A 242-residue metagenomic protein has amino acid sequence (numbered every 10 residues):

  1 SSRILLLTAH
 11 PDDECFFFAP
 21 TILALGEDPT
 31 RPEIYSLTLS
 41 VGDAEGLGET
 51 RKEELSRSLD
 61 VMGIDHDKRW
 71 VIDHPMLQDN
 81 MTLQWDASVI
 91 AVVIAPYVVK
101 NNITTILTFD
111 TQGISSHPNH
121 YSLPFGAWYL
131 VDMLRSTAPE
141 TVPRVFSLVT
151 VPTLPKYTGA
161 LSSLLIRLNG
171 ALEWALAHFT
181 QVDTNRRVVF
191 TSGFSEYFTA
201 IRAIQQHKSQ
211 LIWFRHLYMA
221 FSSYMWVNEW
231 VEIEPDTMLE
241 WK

Functional and structural regions predicted by a protein language model:
S1-T141: Active-site beta-strand->loop->alpha-helix modules in alpha/beta enzyme cores, enriched in Gly/His/Asp(Glu)
M133-K242: The feature marks non-catalytic terminal segments
